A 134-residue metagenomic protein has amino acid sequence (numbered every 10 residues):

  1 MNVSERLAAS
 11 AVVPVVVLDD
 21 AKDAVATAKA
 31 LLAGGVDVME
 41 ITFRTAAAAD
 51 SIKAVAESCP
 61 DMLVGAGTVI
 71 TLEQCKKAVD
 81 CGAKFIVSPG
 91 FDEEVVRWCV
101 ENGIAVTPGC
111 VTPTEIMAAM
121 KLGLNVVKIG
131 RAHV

Functional and structural regions predicted by a protein language model:
M1-K84, F91, E101: Conserved N-terminal beta1-alpha1 strand-loop-helix module at the mouth
K76-E115, A119: Hydrophobic, well-structured mid-protein blocks that either form specific transmembrane helices
L122: Expand to "…catalyze enediolate/carbanion chemistry for C-C bond making/breaking, isomerization, decarboxylation
A132-V134: Conserved small/polar residues in nucleotide/adenosyl-binding loops
